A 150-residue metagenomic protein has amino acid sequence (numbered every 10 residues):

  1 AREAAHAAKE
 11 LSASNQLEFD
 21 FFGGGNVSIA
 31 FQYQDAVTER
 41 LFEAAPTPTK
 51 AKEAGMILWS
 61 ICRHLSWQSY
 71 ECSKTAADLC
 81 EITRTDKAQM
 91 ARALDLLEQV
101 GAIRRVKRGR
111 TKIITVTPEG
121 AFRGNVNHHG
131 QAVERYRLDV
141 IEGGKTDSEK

Functional and structural regions predicted by a protein language model:
A1-E71: Short recognition helix of helix-turn-helix/winged-helix DNA-binding domains
F19, L138-D139, G143: Short hydrophobic short-linear motifs embedded in intrinsically disordered terminal tails or helical linkers
P48-E53, R63-F122: Winged helix-turn-helix DNA-binding recognition segment
R123-Y136: DNA/chromatin major-groove-contacting recognition/catalytic segments
G143-K150: Exposed, interaction-prone assembly regions rather than primary DNA-binding/catalytic cores
